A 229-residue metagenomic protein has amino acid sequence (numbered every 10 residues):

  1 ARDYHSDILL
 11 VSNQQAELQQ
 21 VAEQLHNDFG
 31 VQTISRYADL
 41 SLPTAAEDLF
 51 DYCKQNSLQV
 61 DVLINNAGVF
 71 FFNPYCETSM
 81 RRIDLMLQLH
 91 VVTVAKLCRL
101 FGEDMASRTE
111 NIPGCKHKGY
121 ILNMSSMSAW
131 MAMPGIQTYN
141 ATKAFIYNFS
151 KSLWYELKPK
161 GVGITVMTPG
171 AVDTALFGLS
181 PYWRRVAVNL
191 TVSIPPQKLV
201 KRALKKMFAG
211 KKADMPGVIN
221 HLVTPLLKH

Functional and structural regions predicted by a protein language model:
Y4-Q20: Conserved glycine-rich Rossmann-like NAD(P)H-binding loop of the short-chain dehydrogenase/reductase
N66-F71: Conserved NAD(P)H cofactor-binding loop of Rossmann-fold oxidoreductase domains
P74-L87: Substrate-binding pocket helix/loop in short-chain dehydrogenase/reductase
C98, T142: Active-site helix of classical SDR
S126: Residue(s) in the substrate-gating loop at a strand-loop-helix junction that position the organic substrate next
M133-Q137: Active-site loop immediately N-terminal to the catalytic Tyr-X3-Lys motif of short-chain dehydrogenase/reductase
E156-I219: SDR active-site lid
